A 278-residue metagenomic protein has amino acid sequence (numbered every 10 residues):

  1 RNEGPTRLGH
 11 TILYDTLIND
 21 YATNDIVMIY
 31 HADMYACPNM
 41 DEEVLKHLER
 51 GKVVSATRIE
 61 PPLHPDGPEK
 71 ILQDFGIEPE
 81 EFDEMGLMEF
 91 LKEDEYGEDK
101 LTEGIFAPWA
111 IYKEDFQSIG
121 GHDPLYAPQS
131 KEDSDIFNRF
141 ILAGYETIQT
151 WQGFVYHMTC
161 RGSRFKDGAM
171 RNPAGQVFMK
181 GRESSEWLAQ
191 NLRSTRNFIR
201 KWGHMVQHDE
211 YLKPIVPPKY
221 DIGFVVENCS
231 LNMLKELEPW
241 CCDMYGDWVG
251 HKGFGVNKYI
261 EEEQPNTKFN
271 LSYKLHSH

Functional and structural regions predicted by a protein language model:
R1-G4, H251-G253, I260-Q264: Acidic donor-binding segment of Leloir-type glycosyltransferases
E3-A22: Glycine-rich, basic loop-to-helix element that forms the pyrophosphate-binding segment of sugar-nucleotide handling
N24-C37: Short beta-strand-to-loop acidic/aromatic patch adjacent to the donor-nucleotide binding site
M34-E78: Conserved donor NDP-sugar-binding/catalytic core segment of glycosyltransferases
V44, G104, P108-W109, D115-G120 (+2 more regions): A short, conserved alpha-helix in the catalytic core of glycosyltransferases
M88-K113: A recurrent flexible, glycine/aromatic-enriched loop bordering the glycosyltransferase active site that acts as
A127, Q149-R182: Active-site donor/metal-binding and catalytic loop motifs of nucleotide-sugar-dependent glycosylation enzymes
D135, I222-G223: Cell-envelope/extracellular polymer assembly enzymes that use nucleotide-activated donors
